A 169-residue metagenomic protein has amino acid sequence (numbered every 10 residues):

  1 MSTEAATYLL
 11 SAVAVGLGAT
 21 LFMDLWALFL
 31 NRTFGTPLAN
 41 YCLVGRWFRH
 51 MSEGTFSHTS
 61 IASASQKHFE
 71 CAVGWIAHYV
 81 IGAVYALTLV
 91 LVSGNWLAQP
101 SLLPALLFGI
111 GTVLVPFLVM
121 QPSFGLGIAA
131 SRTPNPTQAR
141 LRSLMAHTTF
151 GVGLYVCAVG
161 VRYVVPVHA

Functional and structural regions predicted by a protein language model:
M1-A169: Juxtamembrane/disordered regions of integral membrane proteins
